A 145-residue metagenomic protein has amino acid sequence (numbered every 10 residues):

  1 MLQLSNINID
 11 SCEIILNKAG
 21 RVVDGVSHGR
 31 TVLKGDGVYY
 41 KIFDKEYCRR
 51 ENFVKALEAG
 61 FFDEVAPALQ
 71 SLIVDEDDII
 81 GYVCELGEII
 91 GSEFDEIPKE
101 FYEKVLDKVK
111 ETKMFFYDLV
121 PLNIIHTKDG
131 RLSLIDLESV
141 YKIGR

Functional and structural regions predicted by a protein language model:
M1-R49, F61-F62: ATP-binding glycine-rich phosphate-binding loop
V54-A66: Structural motif at the C-terminus of the N-lobe alphaC helix and the adjacent alphaC-beta4 loop of the Hanks-type
E64-E103: Conserved structural core of kinase catalytic domains
V74-D75, T127-D129: Short beta-strand micro-motifs enriched in acidic
E88, P121, S139: Short, glycine/acidic-enriched loop or turn micro-motifs at the edges of active sites
V109-T127, L134: Catalytic-loop of the protein kinase fold
I135-Y141: Activation of the activation-loop gatekeeper triad in protein kinase-fold domains
